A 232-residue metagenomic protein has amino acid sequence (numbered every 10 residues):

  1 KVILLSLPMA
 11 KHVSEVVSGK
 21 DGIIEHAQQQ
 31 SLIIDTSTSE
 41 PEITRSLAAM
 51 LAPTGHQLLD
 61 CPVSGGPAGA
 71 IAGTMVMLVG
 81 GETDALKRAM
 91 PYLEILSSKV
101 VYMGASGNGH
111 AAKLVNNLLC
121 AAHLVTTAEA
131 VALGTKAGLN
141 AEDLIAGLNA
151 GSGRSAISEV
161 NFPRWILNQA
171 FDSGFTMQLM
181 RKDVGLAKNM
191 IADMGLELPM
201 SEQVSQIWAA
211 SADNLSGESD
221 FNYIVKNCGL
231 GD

Functional and structural regions predicted by a protein language model:
K1, L5, V13, A68-A72 (+2 more regions): A short acidic, helix-capping loop that chelates divalent metal ions and anchors anionic groups
K1-L58: Rossmann-fold NAD(P) dinucleotide-binding segment
I3, Q57, K99, N140 (+1 more regions): Residue-level detector of anion-binding/catalytic polar loops
S6, T36, M75-M77, M103 (+2 more regions): Methionine-biased hydrophobic packing positions in alpha-helices, especially within tandem helical repeat solenoids
V16, T38-L118: Rossmann-fold dinucleotide-binding core
L32, Q57, V76, E197-P199: Proline-centered loop/turn at the N-terminus of a beta-strand
N108-I224, C228-G231: Helical "substrate-binding/catalytic lid" subdomain of Rossmann-like NAD(P)-dependent dehydrogenases/reductases
